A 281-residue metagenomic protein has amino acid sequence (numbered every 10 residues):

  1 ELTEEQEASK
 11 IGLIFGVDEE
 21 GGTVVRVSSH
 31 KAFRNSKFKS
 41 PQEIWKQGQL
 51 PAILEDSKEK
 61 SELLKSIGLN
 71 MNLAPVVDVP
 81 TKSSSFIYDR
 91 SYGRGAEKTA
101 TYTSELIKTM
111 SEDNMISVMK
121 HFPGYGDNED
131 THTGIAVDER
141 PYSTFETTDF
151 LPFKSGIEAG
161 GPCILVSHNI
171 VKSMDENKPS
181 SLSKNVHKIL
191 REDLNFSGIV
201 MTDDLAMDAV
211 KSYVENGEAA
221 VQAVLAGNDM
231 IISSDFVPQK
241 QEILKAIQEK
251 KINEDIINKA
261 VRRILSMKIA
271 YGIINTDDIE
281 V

Functional and structural regions predicted by a protein language model:
E1-E7, R94, K98-K245, N253-I256 (+1 more regions): Second-shell residues forming the walls of enzyme active-site clefts
L2-S36, D56-V79, T99-G124: Glycine-rich, aromatic-flanked loop segments that form ligand/cofactor-binding clefts across common enzyme folds
T23, S29, R34, S40 (+9 more regions): Glycine-rich, flexible loop/turn motifs
A32-Q47, G93: A charged helix-plus-loop insertion that forms the helical arch/lid used to bind and gate nucleic-acid substrates
K37-E43, K82-D89, D130-A136, E242-A246: A short small-residue
W45-S61, E97-T101, S143-T147: Glycine-rich anion/phosphate-binding loops
V76-T81, F122-D127, I274-V281: Flexible hinge/switch segments at interdomain interfaces of large molecular machines
Q248-T276: Mid-to-C-terminal alpha-helical segments outside catalytic/metal-binding sites
